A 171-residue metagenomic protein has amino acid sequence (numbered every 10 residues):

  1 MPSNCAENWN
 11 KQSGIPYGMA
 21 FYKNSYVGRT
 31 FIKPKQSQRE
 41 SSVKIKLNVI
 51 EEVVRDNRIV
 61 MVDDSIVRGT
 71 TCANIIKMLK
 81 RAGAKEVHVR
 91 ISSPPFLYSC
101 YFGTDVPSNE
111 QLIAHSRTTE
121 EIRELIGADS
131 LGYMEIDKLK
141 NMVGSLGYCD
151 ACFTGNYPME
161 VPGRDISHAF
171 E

Functional and structural regions predicted by a protein language model:
M1-E171: PRPP-associated nucleotide enzymes
